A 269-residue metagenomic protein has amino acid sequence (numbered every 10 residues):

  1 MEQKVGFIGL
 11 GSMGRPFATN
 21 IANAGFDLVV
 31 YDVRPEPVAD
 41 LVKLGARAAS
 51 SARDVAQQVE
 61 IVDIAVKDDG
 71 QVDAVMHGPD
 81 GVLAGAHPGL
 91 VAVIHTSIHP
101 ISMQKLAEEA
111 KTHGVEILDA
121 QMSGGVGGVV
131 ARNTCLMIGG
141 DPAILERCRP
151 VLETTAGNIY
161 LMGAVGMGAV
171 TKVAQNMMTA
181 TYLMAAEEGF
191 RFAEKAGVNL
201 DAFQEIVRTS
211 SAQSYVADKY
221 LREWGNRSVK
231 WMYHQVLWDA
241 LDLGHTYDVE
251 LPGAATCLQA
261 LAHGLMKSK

Functional and structural regions predicted by a protein language model:
M1-A65, V126: NAD(P)+-binding Rossmann beta1-loop-alpha1 motif at the extreme N-terminus of oxidoreductases
V5, S97-N176: Rossmann-fold dinucleotide-binding core
L28, A48, E116-L118, I159 (+2 more regions): Hydrophobic beta-strand scaffold residues
A52-I64, D68-E116: Rossmann-fold NAD(P) dinucleotide-binding segment
M167-K269: Helical "substrate-binding/catalytic lid" subdomain of Rossmann-like NAD(P)-dependent dehydrogenases/reductases
